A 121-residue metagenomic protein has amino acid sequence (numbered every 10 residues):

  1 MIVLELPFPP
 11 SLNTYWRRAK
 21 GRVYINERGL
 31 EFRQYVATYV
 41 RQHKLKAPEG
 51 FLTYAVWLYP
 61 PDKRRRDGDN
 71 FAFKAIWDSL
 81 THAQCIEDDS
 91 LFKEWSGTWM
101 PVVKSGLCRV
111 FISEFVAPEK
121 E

Functional and structural regions predicted by a protein language model:
M1-E121: Catalytic phosphate/metal-binding cores of nucleic-acid and nucleotide-processing enzymes, i.e., regions that mediate
